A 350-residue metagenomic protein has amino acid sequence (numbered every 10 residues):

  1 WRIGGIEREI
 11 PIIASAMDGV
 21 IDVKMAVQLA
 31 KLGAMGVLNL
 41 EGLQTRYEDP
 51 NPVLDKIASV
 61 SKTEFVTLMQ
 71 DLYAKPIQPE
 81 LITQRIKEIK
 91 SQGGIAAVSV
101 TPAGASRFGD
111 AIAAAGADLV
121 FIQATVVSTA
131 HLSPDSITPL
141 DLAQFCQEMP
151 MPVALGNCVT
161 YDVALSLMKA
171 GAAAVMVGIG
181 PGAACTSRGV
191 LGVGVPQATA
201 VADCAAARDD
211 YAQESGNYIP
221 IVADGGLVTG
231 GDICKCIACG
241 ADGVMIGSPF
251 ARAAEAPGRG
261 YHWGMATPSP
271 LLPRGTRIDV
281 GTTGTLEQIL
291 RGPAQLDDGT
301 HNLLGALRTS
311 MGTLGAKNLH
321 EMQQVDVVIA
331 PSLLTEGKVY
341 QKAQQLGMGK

Functional and structural regions predicted by a protein language model:
W1-E214, P220, F250, K338: Active-site entrance/lid segments in N-terminal catalytic domains of soluble metabolic enzymes
Y73-K87, P150, A154, G192-A223 (+1 more regions): Alpha/beta catalytic cores of nucleotide-metabolism and tRNA/nucleoside-modifying enzymes
